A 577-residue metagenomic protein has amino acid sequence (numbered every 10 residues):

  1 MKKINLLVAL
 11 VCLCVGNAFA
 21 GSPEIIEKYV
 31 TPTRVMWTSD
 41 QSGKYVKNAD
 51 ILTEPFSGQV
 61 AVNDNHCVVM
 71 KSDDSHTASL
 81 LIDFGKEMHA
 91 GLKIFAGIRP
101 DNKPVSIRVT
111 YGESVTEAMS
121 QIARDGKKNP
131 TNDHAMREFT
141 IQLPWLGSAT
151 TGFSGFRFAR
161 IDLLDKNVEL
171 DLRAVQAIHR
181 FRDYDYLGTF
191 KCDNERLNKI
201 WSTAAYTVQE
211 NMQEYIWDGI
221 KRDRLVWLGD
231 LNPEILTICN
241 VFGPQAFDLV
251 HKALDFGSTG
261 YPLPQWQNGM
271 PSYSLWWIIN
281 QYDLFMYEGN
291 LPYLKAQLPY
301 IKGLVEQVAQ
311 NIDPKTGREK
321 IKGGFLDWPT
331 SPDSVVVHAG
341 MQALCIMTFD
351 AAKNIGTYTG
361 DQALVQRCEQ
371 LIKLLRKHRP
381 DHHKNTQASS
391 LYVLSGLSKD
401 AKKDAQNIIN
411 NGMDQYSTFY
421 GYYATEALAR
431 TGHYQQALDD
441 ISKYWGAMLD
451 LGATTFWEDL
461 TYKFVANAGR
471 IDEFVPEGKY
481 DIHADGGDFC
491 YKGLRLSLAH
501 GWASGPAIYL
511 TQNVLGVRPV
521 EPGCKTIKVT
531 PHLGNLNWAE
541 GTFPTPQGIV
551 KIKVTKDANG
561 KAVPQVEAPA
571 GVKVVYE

Functional and structural regions predicted by a protein language model:
M1-G21: Bacterial Sec-dependent N-terminal signal peptides
G21-E214, D230, P244-L249, L254 (+2 more regions): Extracellular/oxidizing-compartment recognition motifs
G21-V109, N354-R379, H433, V520-E577: Beta-rich accessory regions
E24, K44-Y45, A118, Q370 (+1 more regions): Non-catalytic C-terminal accessory modules of carbohydrate-active enzymes
E117, F158, E169-L170, A174-T203 (+11 more regions): Active-site acid/base region of carbohydrate-active enzymes
M347, K384-S389, A405-Q406, Q415-Y420: Long, ordered, helix-rich scaffold segments
A401-N410: Alpha-helical repeat scaffolds
G412-L451: Repeat-solenoid scaffold signature
